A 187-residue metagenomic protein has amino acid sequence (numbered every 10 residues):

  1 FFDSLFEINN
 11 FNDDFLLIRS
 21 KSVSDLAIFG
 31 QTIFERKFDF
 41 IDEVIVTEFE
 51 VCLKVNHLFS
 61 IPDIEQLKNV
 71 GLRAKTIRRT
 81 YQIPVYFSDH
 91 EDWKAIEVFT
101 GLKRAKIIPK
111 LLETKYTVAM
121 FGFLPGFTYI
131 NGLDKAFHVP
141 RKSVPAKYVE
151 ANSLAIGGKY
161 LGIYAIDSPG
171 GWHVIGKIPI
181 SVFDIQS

Functional and structural regions predicted by a protein language model:
F1-S187: Glycine-rich active-site loops that engage anionic ligands at enzyme catalytic sites
